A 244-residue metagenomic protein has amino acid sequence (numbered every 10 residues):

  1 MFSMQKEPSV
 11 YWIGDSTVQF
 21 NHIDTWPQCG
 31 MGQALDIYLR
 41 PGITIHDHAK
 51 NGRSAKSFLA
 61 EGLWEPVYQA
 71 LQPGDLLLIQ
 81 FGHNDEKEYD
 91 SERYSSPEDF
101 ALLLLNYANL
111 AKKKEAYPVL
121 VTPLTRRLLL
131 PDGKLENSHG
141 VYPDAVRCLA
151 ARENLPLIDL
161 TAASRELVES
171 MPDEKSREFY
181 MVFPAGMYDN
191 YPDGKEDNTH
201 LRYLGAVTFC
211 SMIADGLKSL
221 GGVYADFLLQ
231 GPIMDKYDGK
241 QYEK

Functional and structural regions predicted by a protein language model:
M1, E243-K244: Short, solvent-exposed mixed-charge patches
M1-K50, E65-L77: Serine-esterase "nucleophile elbow" of acetyl-processing enzymes
S16, S54, N84: Gly/Ser/Thr-rich beta-alpha loop segments that engage phosphate groups in nucleotides
F20, A55-K56, K87: Glycine/Thr-rich phosphate-binding loops of Rossmann-like dinucleotide-binding domains
I45-D47, L228-I233: Short, conserved aromatic-histidine micro-motifs
R53-S57, L135-E136: Short, flexible loop segments at the rims of nucleotide/cofactor-binding pockets, characterized by
A55-E65: N-terminal post-signal-peptidase region of extra-cytosolic proteins
L63-V207, S211-Q230, Y237-E243: Alpha-helical cap/lid subdomain in secreted, periplasmic, or secretory-pathway luminal O-acyl-processing enzymes
